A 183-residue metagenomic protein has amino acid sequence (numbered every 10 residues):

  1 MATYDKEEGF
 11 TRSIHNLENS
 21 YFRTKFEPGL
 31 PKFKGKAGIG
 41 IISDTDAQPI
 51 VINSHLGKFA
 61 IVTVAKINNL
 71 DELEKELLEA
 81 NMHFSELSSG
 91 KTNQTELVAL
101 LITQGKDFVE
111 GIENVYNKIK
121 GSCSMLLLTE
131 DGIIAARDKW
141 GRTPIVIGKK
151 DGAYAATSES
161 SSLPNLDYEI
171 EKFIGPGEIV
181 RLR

Functional and structural regions predicted by a protein language model:
M1-P176, R181-R183: Conserved short alpha-helical segments that host acidic/polar catalytic motifs at enzyme active sites
